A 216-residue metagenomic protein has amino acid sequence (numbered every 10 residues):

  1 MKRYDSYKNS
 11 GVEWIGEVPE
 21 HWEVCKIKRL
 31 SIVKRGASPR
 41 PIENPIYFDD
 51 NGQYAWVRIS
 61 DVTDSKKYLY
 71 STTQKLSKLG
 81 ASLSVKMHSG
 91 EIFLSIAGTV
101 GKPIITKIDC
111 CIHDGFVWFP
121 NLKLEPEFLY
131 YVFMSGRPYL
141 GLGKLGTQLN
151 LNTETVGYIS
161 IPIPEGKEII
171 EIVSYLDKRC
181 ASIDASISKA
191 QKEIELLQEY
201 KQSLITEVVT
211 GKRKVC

Functional and structural regions predicted by a protein language model:
M1-K8, V12-I15, I163-C216: Amphipathic alpha-helical coiled-coil/heptad-repeat segments
Y7-P39, Y158-P162, G166, I170: Non-catalytic DNA-recognition/assembly elements of restriction-modification systems
S10-G11, K28-Y47, S60-S89: Sequence-specific dsDNA recognition surfaces
G11-E13, G115-V117, T155-I159, A190: Short amphipathic alpha-helical segments
R35-P39, V62, R137-G141, Q202 (+1 more regions): Generic structural signal for secondary-structure transition and capping sites
E43-I46, L145-L149: Short, solvent-exposed loop/turn elements at beta->coil junctions and helix N-caps that rim active or binding pockets
R58-I59, T73-G136, L145-G146, N152-V156: A short beta-sheet element
